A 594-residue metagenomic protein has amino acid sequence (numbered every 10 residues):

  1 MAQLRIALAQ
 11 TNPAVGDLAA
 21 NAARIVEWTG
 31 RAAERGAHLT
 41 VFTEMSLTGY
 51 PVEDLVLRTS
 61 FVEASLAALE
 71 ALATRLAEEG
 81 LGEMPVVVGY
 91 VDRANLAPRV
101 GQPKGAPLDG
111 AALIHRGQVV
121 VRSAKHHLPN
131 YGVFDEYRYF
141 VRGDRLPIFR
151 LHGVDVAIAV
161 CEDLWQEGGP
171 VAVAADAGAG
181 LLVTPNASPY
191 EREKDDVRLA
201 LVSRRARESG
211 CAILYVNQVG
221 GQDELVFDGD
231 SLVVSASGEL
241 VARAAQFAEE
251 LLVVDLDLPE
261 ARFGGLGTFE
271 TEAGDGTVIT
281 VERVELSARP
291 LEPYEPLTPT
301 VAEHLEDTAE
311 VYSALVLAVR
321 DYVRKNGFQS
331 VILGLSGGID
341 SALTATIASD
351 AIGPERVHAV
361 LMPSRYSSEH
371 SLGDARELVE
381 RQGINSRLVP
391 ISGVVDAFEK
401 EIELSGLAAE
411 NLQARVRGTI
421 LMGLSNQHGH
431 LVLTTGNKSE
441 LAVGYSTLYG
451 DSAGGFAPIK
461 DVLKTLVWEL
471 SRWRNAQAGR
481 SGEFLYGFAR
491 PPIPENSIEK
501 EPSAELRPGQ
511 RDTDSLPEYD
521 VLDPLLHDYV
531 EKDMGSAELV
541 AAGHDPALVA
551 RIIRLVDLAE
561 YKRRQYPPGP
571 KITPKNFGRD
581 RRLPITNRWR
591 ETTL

Functional and structural regions predicted by a protein language model:
M1-G334, D350, L361: Enzyme catalytic cores with a strong preference for nitrogen-chemistry domains
R150-H152, G210-C211, A236, E260-S336 (+1 more regions): ATP/NTP-dependent adenylation/nucleotidyl-transfer catalytic domains that generate, transfer, or process NMP-activated
